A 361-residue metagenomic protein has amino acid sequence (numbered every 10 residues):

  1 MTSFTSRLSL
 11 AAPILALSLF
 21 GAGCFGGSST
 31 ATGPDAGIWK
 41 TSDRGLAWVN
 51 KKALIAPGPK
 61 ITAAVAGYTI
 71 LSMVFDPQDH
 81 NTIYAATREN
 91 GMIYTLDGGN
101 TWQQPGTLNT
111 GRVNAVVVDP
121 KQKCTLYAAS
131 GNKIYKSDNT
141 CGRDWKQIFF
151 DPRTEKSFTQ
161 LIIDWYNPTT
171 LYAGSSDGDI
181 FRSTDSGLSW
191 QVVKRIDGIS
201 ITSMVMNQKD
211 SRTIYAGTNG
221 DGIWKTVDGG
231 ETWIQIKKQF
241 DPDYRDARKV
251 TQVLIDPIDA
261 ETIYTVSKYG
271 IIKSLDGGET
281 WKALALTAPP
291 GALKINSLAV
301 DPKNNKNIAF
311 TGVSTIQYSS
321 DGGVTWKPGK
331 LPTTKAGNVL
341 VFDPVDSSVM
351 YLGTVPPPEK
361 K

Functional and structural regions predicted by a protein language model:
T2-K361: Extracellular glycan-interacting surfaces
